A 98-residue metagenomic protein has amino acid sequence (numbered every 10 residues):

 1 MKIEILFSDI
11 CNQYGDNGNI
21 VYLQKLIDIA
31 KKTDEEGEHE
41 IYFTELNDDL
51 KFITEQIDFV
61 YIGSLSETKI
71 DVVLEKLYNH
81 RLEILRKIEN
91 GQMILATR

Functional and structural regions predicted by a protein language model:
M1-N90: N-terminal beta1-alpha1 cap of cysteine-dependent amidohydrolase-like domains
Q92-T97: Ordered, amphipathic secondary-structure segments that act as subunit-interaction surfaces in large macromolecular
